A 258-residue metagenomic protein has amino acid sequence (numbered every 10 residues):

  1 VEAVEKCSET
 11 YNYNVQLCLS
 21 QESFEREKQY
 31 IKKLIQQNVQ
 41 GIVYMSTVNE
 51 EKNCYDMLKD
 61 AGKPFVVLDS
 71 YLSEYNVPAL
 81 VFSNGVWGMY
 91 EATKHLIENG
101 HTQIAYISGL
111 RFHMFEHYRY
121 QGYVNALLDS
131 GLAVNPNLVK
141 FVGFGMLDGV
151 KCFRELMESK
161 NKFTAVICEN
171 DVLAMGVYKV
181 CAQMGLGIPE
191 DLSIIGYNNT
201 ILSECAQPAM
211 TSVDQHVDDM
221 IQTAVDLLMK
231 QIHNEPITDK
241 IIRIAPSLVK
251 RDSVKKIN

Functional and structural regions predicted by a protein language model:
A3-Q16, E25-N38, K52, K59-N258: Bacterial carbohydrate/catabolite-sensing allosteric modules
I42: Intrinsically disordered, low-complexity polar regions and short flexible loop motifs
N49: Gly/Ser-rich phosphate-binding catalytic loop and adjacent alpha/beta segment that cradle a phosphoryl group at enzyme
